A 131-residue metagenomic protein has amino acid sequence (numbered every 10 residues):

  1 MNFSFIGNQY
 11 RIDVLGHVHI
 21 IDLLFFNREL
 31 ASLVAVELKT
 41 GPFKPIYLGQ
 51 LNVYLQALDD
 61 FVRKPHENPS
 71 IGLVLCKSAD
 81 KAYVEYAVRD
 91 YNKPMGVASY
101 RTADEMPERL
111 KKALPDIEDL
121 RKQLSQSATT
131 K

Functional and structural regions predicted by a protein language model:
M1-F3, N52-L58: A short, contiguous, amphipathic alpha-helix enriched in charged residues
N2-E29: Active-site metal-binding core of divalent-cation-utilizing nuclease and nuclease-like domains
V14, K44, L114: Conserved phosphate/pyrophosphate-binding and hydrolysis machinery centered on Walker-type P-loop NTPases, extending
H19, V34, A82-V84: Short beta-strand segments
I21-F25, S32-T40, Y54-L55, D116: Conserved catalytic cores of phosphodiester-cleaving nucleases, focusing on short active-site segments
L30-A31, P45-G49: Active-site-proximal binding-pocket segments
K39-T40, P45-Y47, Q56-D90: Nucleic-acid nuclease catalytic cores
A87-K131: Polybasic (Lys/Arg-rich)
